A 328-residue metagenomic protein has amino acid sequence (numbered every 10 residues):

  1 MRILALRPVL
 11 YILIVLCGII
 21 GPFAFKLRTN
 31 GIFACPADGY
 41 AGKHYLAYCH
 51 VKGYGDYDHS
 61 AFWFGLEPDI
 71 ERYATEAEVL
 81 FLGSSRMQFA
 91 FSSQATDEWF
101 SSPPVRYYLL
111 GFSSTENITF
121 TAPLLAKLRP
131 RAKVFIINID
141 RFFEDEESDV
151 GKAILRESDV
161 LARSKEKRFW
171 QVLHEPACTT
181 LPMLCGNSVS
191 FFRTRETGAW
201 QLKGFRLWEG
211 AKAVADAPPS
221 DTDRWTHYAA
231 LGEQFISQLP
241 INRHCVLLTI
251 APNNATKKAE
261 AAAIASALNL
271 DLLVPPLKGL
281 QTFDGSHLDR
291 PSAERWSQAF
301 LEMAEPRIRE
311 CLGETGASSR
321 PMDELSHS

Functional and structural regions predicted by a protein language model:
M1-A77, S318-S328: N-terminal secretory targeting modules
R7, A211-P276: Extended, basic/helix-rich recognition subdomains
C35-Y40, I118-A132, E147-R163, L280-R309: Ligand-binding grooves and catalytic loops that recognize ribose/phosphate and carbohydrate rings, and esterified lipid
A41-D58, V79-F81, R106-G111, G210-T226: Acidic/glycine-enriched edge-of-secondary-structure segments
D69, Y73-E166: Membrane-embedded segments
L80-R86, L109-F112, P218-T226, L247-P252 (+1 more regions): Second-shell loop/turn segments in exported
I139, V150-R243, S319-S328: Secreted/periplasmic serine-hydrolase-like ester/acetyl group-modifying domain
A259-H327: C-terminal regions of proteins
